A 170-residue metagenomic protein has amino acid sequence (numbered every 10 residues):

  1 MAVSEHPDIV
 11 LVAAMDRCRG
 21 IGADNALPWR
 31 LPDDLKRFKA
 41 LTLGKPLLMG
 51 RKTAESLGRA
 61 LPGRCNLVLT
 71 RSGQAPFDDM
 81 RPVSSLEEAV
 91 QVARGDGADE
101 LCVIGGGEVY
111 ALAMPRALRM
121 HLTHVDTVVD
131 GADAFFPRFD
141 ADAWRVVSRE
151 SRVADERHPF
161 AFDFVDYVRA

Functional and structural regions predicted by a protein language model:
A2-P46, R51-A170: Flexible, gly/pro- and Lys/Arg-enriched active-site loops
